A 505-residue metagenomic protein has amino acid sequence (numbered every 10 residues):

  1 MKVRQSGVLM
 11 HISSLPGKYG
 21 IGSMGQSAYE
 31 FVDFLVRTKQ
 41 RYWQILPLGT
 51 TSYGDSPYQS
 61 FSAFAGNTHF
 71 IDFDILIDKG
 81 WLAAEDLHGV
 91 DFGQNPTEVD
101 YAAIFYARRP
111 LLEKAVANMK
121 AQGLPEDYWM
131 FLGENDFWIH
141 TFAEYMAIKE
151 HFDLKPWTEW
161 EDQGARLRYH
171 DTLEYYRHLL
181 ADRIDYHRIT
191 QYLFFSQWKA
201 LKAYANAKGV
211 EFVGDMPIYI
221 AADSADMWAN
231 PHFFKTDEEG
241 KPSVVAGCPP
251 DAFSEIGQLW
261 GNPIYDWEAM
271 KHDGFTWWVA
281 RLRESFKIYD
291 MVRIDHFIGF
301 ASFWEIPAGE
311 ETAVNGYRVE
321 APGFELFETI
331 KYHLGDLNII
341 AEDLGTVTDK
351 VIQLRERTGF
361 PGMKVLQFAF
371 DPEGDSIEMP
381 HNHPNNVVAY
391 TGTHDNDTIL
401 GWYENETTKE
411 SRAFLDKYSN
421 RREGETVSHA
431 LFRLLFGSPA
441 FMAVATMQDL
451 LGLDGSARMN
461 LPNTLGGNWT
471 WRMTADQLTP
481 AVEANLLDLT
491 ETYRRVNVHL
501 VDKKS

Functional and structural regions predicted by a protein language model:
M1-K39: Mature N-terminal, pre-catalytic/accessory segment of carbohydrate-active enzymes
H11, D55-Y192, I220-V444, Q448-G455 (+1 more regions): Alpha-amylase-like alpha-glycosidases and glucanotransferases acting on alpha-linked glucans and related
Q26-D33, S196-Y204, W278-A280, S376 (+1 more regions): Short alpha-helical segments and helix-capping/turn motifs at coil-helix boundaries
Q26-T51, I288-Y289, L435: Catalytic domains of carbohydrate-active enzymes, especially glycoside hydrolases
V36, W198-N206, K331, R355-E356: Surface-exposed amphipathic alpha-helices with a cationic face
L46, E211-V213, P217, M291 (+1 more regions): Outer-envelope exported proteins of Gram-negative bacteria
H187-R188, Y192-I220: Conserved, well-ordered alpha-helix/loop/beta-strand core segments that scaffold catalytic motifs
G452-K504: Structured C-terminal cap/extension of enzyme domains
